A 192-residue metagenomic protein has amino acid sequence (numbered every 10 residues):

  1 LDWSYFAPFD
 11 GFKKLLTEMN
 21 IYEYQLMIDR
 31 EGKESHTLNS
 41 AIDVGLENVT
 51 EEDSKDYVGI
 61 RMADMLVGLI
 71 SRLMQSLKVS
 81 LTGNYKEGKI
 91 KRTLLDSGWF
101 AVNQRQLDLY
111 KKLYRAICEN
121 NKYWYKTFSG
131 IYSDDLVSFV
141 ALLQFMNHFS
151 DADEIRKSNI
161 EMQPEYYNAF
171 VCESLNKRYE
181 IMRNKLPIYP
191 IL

Functional and structural regions predicted by a protein language model:
L1-L192: Charge-dense, low-complexity intrinsically disordered regions
